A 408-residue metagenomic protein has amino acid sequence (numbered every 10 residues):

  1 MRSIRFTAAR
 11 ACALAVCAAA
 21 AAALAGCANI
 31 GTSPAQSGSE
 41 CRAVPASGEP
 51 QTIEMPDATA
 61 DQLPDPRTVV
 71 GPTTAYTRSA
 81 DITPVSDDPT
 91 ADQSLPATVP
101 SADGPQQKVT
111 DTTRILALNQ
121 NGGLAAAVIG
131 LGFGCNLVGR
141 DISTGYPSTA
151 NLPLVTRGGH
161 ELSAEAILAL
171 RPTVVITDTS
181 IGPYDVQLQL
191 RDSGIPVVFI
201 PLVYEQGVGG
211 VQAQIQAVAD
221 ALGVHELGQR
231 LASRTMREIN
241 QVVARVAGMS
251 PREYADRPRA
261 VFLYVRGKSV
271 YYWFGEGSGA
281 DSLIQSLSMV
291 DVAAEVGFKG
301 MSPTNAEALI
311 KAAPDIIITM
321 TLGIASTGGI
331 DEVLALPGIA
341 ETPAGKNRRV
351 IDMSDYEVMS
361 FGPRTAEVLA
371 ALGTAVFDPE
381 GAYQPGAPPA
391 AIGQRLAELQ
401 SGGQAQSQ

Functional and structural regions predicted by a protein language model:
R2-A18, C27-N121, L227-A260, G381-Q408: Bacterial Sec-exported substrate-binding components of ABC uptake systems
S79-I82, D88-T98, T113-L170, V174-T179: A short, structured surface patch at a secondary-structure boundary
Q106-V109, G123-I129, Y146-T149, K268-F274 (+2 more regions): Short, solvent-exposed loop/turn elements at domain surfaces
G132-F133, D192-G194, L287, K346: Short, structured coil segments at secondary-structure junctions
S143-T144, Y272-M301: Alpha-helical, coiled-coil/dimerization segments enriched in small aliphatic residues
L162-R171, P303-A313: Short helices/loops that flank or line small-molecule/ion binding pockets
I181-D192, I316-L334: A ligand-binding cleft/hinge motif common to bilobed small-molecule-binding domains
D185-V186, R191-K268, A293-A294, R348-Q408: Extracytoplasmic substrate-binding proteins
